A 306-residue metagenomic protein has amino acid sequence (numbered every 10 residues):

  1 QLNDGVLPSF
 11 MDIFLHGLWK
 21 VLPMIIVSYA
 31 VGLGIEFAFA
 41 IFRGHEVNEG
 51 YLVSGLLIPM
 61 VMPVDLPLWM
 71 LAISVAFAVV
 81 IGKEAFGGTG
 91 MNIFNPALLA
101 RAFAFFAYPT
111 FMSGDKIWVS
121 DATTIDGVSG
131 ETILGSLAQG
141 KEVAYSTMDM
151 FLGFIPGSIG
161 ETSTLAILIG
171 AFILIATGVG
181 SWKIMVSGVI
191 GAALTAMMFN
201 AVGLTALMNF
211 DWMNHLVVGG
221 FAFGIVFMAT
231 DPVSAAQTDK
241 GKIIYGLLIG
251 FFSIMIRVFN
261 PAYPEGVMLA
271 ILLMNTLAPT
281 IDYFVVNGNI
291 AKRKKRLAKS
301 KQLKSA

Functional and structural regions predicted by a protein language model:
Q1-I25, L303-A306: N-terminal signal-anchor module of multipass membrane proteins
F14-S28, V64-S74, M150, F154-T164 (+1 more regions): Structural signature of hydrophobic alpha-helical transmembrane segments
P23-E36, Y51-G55, P59, I73-S74 (+15 more regions): Alpha-helical transmembrane segments in multi-pass membrane proteins
V31-G44, V79-G90, I169-T177, V226-A235: C-terminal ends of transmembrane helices
E46-I125: Membrane-interface helix-loop-helix junctions at boundaries between adjacent transmembrane segments
G90-L168: Long hydrophobic alpha-helical segments that form multi-pass transmembrane helix bundles in integral membrane proteins
I93-A97, M213-G219, K242, P261-M274: Loop-to-transmembrane alpha-helix initiation sites
F259-A306: Cytosolic-side transmembrane-helix boundaries in multi-pass membrane proteins
